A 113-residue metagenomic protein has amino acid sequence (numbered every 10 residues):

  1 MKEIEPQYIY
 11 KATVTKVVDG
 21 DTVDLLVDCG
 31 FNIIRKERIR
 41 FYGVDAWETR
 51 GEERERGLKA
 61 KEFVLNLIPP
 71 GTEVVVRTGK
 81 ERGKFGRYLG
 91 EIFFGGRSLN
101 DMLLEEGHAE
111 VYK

Functional and structural regions predicted by a protein language model:
M1-K113: Small beta-barrel nucleic-acid-binding modules, primarily SNase/OB-fold domains and secondarily Tudor-like barrels
